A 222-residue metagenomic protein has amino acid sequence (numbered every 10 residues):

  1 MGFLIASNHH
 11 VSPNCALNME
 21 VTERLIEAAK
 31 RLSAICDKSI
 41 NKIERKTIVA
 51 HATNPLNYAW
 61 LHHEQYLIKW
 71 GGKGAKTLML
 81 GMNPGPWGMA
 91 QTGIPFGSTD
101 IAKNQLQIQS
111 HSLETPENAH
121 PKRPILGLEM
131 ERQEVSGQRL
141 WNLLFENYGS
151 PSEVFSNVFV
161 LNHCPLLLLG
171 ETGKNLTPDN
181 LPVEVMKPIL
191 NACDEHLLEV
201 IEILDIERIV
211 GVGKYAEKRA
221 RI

Functional and structural regions predicted by a protein language model:
H9-H10: Low-complexity, intrinsically disordered or signal/transmembrane-proximal segments
E20-R208, E217-K218: A polyanion-binding, active-site-adjacent surface
K214: Flexible loop residues that form catalytic and substrate-binding hotspots at small-molecule/glycan-binding clefts
